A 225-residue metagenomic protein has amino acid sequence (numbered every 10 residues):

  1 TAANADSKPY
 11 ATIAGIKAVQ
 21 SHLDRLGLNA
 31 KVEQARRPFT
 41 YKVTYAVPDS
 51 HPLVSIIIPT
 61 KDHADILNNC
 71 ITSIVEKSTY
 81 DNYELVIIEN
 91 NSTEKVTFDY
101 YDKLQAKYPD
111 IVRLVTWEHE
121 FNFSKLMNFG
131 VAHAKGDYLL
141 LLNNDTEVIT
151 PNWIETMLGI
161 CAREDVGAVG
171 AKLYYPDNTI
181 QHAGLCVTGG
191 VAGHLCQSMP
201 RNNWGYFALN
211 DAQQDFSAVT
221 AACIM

Functional and structural regions predicted by a protein language model:
T1-K17, I180-G190: Nucleotide-sugar-dependent glycosyltransferase catalytic core
K8, Q20-E76: N-proximal low-complexity "stem/linker" segments adjacent to membrane-targeting elements
V75-T116: Acidic donor-binding segment of Leloir-type glycosyltransferases
N90, L142-D145: Active-site acidic Asp-centered loop
E118-L126, V131-A134, V148-I149: A short, glycine-/small-residue-rich helix N-cap motif at loop->alpha-helix starts within glycosyltransferase
S124-K125, A132, T188-M225: A recurrent flexible, glycine/aromatic-enriched loop bordering the glycosyltransferase active site that acts as
L139: Short aromatic/hydrophobic "clamp" motif used to bind/position activated sugar donors
E147-G190: Conserved donor NDP-sugar-binding/catalytic core segment of glycosyltransferases
